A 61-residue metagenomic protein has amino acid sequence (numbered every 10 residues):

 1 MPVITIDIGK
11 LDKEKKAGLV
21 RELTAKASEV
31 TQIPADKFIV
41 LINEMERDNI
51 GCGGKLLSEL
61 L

Functional and structural regions predicted by a protein language model:
M1-L61: A domain-level signal for the structural core that forms small-molecule/cofactor-binding pockets and catalytic centers
